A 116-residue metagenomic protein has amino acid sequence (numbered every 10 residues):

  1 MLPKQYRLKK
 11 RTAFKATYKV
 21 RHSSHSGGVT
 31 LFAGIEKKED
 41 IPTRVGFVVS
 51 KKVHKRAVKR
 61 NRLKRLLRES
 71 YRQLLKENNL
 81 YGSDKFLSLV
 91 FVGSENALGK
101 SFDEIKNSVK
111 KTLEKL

Functional and structural regions predicted by a protein language model:
M1-L116: Positively charged, solvent-exposed patches that mediate nucleic-acid binding
